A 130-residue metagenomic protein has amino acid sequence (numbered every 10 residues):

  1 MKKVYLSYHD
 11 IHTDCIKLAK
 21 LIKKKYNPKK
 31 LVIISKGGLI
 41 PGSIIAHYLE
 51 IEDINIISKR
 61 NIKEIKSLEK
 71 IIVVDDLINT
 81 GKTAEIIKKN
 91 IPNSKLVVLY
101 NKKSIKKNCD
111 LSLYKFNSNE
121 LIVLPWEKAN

Functional and structural regions predicted by a protein language model:
M1-N130: PRPP-associated nucleotide enzymes
